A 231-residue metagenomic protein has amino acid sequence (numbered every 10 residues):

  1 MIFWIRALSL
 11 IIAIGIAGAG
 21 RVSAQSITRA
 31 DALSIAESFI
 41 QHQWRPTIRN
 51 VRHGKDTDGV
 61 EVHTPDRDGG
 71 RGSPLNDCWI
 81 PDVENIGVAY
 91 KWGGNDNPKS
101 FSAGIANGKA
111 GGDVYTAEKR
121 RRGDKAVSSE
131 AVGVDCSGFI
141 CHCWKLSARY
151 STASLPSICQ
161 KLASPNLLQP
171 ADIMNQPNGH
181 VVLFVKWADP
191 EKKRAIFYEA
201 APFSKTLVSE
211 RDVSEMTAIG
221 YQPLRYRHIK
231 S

Functional and structural regions predicted by a protein language model:
M1-W4: N-terminal secretory signal peptides that target proteins for export/translocation
R6-A17: Bacterial N-terminal signal peptides
I16-Q25: Bacterial Sec-dependent signal peptides at the C-terminal "C-region" and cleavage site
A24-S137: N-terminal capping segments
Q41-R45, C141-R149: Sec-exported extracytoplasmic/periplasmic mature domains
G133-S137, L168, L224: Short alpha-helical patches at coil-to-helix transitions and adjacent helical residues in well-structured domains
L146-D212: ...with weaker cross-activation on analogous glycine-rich loops/strands in unrelated enzymes
S209-S231: Low-complexity, Gly/Ser/Thr/Pro-rich intrinsically disordered linker/tail segments
